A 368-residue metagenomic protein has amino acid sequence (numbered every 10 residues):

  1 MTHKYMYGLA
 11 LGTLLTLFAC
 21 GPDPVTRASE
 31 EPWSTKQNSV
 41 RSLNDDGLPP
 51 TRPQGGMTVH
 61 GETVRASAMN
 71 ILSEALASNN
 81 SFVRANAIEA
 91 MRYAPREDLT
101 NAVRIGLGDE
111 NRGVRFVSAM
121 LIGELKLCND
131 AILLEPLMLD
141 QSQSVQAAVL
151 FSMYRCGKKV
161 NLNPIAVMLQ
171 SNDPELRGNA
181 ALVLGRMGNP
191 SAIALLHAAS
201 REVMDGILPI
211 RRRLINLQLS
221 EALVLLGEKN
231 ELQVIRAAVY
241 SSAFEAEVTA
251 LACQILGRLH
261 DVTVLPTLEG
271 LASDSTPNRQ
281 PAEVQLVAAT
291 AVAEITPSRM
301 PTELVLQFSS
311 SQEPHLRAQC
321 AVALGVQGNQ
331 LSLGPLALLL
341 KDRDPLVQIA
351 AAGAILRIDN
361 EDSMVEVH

Functional and structural regions predicted by a protein language model:
M1-L9: Bacterial N-terminal signal peptides that target proteins for export
L17-A19: C-terminal motif of bacterial Sec signal peptides marking the signal peptidase cleavage site
G21-K36: Bacterial Sec signal peptide processing site at the extreme N-terminus
V25, T63-L76, R96-G108, L127-L139 (+7 more regions): Amphipathic alpha-helical scaffolding segments comprising HEAT/armadillo-like alpha-solenoid repeats
N79-N80, E110-N111, Q141-S142, N172-D173 (+7 more regions): Short inter-helical turns and helix N-cap capping residues of alpha-solenoid HEAT/ARM repeat scaffolds
R84, R115, Q146, R177 (+6 more regions): Residue-level detector of extended alpha-helical repeat arrays and alpha-solenoid scaffolds
